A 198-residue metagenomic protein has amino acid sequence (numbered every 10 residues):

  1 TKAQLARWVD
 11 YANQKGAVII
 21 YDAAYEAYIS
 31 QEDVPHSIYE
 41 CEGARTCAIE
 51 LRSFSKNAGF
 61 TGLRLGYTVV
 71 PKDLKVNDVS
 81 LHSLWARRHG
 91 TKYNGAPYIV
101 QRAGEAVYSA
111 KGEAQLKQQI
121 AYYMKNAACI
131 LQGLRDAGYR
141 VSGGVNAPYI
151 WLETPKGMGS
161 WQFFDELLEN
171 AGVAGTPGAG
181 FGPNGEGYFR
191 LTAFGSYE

Functional and structural regions predicted by a protein language model:
T1-E198: PLP-dependent class I/II
